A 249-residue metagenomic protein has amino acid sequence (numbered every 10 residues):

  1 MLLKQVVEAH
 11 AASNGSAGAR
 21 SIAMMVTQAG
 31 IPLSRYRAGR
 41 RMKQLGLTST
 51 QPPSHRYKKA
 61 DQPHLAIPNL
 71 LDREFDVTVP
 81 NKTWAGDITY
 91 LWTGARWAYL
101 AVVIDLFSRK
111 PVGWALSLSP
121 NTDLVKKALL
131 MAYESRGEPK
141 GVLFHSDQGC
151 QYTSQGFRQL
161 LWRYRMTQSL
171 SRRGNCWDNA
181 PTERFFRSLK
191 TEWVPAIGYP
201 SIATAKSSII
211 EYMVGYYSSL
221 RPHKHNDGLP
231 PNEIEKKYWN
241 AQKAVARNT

Functional and structural regions predicted by a protein language model:
M1-V79, N175, P230-A241: Basic, flexible linker segments flanking DNA-binding modules in nucleic acid-interacting mobile-element proteins
V6, I22, A38, M42 (+13 more regions): Mobile genetic element proteins and their domesticated derivatives, centered on retroelements and DNA transposons
A12-G15, F75-V77, T93-G94, Q148 (+2 more regions): Conserved, non-catalytic sequence blocks in retroelement Pol enzymes and Pol-derived host proteins
K58-Q62, S146-Q148, S154-R158, L170-K190 (+2 more regions): RNase H-like two-metal-ion nuclease catalytic core shared by retroviral integrases and related mobile-element nucleases
R73, V77-V112, L118-S119: An active-site-proximal beta-strand-loop segment
R96, A115-G137, L143, T153: Active-site beta-loop-alpha junctions of metal-dependent nucleic acid enzymes, especially the RNase H-like/DDE
S108-W114, Q168-L170, P195-A196: Short small-residue beta-strand/loop micro-motif enriched in glycine and branched aliphatics
W162-M166, S188-T249: C-terminal domain-tail junction helix/linker
